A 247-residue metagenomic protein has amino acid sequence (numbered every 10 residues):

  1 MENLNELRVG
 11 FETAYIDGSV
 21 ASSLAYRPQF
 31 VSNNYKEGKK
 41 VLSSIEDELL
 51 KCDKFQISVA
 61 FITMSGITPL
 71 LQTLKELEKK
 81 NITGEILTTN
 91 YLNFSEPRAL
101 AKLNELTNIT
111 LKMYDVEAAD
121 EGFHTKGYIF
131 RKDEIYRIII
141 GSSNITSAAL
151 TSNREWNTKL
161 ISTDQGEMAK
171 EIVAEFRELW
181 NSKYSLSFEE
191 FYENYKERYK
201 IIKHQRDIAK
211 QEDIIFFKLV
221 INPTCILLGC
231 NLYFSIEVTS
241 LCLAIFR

Functional and structural regions predicted by a protein language model:
M1-L232, I236: PLD/PLD-like phosphodiesterase catalytic module centered on the HKD motif
N231-R247: Walker A/P-loop
